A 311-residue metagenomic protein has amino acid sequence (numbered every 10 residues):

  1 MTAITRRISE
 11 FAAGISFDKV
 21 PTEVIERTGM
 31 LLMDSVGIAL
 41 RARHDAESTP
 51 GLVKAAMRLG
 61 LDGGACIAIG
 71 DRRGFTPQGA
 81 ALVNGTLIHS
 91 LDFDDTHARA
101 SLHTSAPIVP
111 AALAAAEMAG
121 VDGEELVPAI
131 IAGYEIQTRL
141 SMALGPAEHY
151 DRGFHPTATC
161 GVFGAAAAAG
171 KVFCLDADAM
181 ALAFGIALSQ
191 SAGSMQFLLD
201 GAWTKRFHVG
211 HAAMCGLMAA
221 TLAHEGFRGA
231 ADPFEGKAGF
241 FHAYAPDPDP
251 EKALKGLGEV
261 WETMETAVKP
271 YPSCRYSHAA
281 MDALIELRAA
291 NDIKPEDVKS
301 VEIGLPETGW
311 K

Functional and structural regions predicted by a protein language model:
M1-M264, P306-G309: N-terminal core-entry segment
S90, K269-Y276: Glycine-rich phosphate/pyrophosphate-binding beta-alpha loops
A202-W203, T266-A267, A283-A289: Glycine-rich, charged/polar anion/phosphate-binding loops that engage phosphate groups from diverse ligands
E259, M264, K269, D297-V301: Structural beta-strand/beta-sheet cores of well-ordered domains, especially the beta-sheet scaffolds that support
C274-K311: Intrinsically disordered, low-complexity Ser/Thr/Pro/Gly-rich interaction regions that scaffold/cooperate
